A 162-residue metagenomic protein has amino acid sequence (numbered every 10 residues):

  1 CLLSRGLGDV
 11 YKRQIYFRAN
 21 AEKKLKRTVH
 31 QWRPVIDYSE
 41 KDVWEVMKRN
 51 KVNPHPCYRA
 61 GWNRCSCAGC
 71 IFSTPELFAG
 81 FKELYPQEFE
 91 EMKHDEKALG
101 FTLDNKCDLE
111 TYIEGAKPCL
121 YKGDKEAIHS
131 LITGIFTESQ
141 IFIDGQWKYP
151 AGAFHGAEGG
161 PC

Functional and structural regions predicted by a protein language model:
C1-Y11: Single conserved hydrophobic/aromatic residue that forms the stacking wall/gate of nucleotide- or nucleobase-binding
L2, A68-I71, L120: Secreted/luminal cysteine- and crosslink-motif detector
S4, G61-R64, G156: Processing junctions and N-termini across compartments
D9-K26, S73, Y85: Short, surface-exposed, charged loop/turn segments at secondary-structure junctions
N20-D42, N50, D95, L99-G100: Short, flexible loop segments at boundaries between secondary-structure elements
I36-E91: Mid-to-C-terminal catalytic subdomains of enzymes that bind/position adenosyl phosphate moieties or nucleic-acid
V52, S73-C162: Peripheral terminal appendages
